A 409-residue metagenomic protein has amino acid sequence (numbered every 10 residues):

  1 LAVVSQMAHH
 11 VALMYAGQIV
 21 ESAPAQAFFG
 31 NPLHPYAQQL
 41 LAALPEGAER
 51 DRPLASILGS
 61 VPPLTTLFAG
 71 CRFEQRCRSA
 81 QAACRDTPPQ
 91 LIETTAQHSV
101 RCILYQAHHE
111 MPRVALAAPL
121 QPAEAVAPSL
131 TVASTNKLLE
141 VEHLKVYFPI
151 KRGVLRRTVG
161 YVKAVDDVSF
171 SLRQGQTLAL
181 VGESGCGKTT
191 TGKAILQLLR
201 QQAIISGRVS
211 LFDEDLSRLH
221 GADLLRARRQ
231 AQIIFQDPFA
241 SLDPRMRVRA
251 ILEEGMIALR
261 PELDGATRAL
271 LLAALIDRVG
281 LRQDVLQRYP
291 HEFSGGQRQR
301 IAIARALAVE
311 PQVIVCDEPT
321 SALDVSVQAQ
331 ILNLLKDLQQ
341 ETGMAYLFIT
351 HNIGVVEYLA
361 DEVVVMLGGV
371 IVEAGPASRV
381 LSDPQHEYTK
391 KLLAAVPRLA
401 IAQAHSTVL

Functional and structural regions predicted by a protein language model:
L1-P53, L323, V327-I401: P-loop NTP-binding/switch modules centered on Walker-like glycine-rich loops
A23, F148-T158, Q197-Q201, R218-G221 (+3 more regions): ABC-type ATPase nucleotide-binding domains, specifically the catalytic core motifs of the NBD
P24-K137, K151-R152, R156, A377-L409: Charged, flexible cofactor/metal-binding loops and thiol motifs
L41, E214-D215, A266-D284, L393-A394: Conserved ABC ATPase "signature" region
I204-D215: Conserved ABC transporter NBD signature motif
Y289-F293, Q297: Conserved ABC ATPase signature
A308-Q312: A short, proline-enriched helix->beta-strand linker immediately N-terminal to the Walker B motif in ABC-type P-loop
